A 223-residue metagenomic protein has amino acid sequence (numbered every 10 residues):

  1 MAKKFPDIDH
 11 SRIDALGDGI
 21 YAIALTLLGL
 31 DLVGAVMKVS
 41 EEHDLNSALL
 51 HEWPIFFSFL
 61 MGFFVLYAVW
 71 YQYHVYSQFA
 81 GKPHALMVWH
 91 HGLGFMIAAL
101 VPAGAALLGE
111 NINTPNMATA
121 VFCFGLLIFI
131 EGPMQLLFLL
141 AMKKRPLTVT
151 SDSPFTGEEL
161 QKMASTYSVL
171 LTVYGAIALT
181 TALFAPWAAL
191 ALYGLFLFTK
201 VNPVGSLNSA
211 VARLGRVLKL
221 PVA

Functional and structural regions predicted by a protein language model:
A2-A223: Multi-pass alpha-helical transmembrane bundle typical of ion/small-solute transporters and intramembrane aspartyl
